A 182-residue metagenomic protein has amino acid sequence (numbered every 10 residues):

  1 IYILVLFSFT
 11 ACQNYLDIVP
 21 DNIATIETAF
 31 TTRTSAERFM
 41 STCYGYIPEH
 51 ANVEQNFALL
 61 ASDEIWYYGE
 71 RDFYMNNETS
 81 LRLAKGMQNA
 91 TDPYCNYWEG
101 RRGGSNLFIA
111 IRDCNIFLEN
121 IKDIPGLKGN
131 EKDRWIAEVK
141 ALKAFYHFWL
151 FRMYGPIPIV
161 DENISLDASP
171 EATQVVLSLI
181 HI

Functional and structural regions predicted by a protein language model:
I1-I3: Sec-dependent signal peptide recognition, specifically the positively charged N-region followed immediately by
C12-A61: Membrane-proximal, proline-rich intrinsically disordered regions
N14, A51-N52, L150-I159: Proline-centered turn/helix-capping motifs that create local helix->coil transitions or kinks
N22-T25, D161-S169: Short linear capping/connector segments at secondary-structure termini
E37, G45-E49, M75-Y154, P170-V176: Conserved, well-structured interaction surfaces
Y67-N76: Core domains of carbohydrate- and sulfate-ester-processing enzymes
I180-I182: Conserved small/polar residues in nucleotide/adenosyl-binding loops
